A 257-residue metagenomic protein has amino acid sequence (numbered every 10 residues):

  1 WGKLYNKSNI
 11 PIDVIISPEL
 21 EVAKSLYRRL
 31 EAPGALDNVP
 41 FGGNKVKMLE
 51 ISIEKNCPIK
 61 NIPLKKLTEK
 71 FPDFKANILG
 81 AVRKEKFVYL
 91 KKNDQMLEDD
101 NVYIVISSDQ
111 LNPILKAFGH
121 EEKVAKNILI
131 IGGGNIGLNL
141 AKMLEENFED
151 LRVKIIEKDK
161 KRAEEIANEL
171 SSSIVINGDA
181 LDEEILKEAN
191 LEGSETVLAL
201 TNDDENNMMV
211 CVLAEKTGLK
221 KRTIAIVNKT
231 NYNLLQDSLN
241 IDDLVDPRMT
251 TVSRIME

Functional and structural regions predicted by a protein language model:
W1-E257: Cytosolic regulatory regions of ion transport systems
